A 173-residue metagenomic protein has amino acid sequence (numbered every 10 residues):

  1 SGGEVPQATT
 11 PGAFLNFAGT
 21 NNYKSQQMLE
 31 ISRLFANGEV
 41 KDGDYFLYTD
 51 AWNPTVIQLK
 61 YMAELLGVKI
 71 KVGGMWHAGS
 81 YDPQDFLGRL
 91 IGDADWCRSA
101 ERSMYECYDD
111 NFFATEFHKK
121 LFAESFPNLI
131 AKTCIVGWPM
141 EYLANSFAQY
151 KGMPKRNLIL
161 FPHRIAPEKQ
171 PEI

Functional and structural regions predicted by a protein language model:
S1-L59, A63: N-terminal pre-catalytic "stem/leader" segment of glycosyltransferase-like enzymes
G2-P6, A51-T55, A78-Y81, F117-K119 (+2 more regions): Short, solvent-exposed loop/turn segments at secondary-structure junctions
Y45-A51, E64-F86, I91-G92: Active-site proximal beta-strand in glycosyltransferases
V56-Y61, Q84-L87, L121-S125, S146-F147 (+1 more regions): A short acidic (Asp/Glu
M62-K69, R102-E106, G152-P154: Short, conserved loop/helix-junction motifs that constitute active-site signature segments in enzyme catalytic cores
L90-N111: Membrane-proximal helix-turn-helix segments that form the acceptor-binding/catalytic region of lipid-linked
E106-Q149: Donor nucleotide-sugar binding/catalytic pocket of nucleotide-sugar-dependent glycosyltransferases
A144, Q149-E172: Conserved donor-binding/catalytic core segment of Leloir-type glycosyltransferases
